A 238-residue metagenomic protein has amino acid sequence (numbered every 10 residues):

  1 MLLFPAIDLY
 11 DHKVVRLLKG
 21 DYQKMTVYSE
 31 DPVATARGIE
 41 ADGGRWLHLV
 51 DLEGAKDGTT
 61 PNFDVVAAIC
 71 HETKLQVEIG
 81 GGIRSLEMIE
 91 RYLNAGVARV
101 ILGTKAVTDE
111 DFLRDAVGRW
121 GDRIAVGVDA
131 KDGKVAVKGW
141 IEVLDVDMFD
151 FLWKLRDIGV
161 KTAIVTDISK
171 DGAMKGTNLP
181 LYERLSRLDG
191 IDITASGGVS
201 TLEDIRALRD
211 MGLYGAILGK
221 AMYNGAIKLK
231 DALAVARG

Functional and structural regions predicted by a protein language model:
D8, I39, L47, Y92 (+4 more regions): Conserved, mostly hydrophobic/aromatic
V15, K19-Q23, E90, V97-D171: Conserved anion-binding
W46-D64, T104, V165-K175: Glycine-rich, proline-tolerant flexible connector loops at the mouths of alpha/beta enzymes
H48-D51, E78, I101-L102, A125 (+2 more regions): Conserved beta-strand positions in the central sheet of alpha/beta enzyme cores
E53, P61-G118: Glycine/small-residue-rich loop that forms an oxyanion/phosphate-binding "nest" at active or ligand-binding sites
T60-A67, I141-D150, K175-E183: Charged helix-capping and loop-helix junction motifs
T73, V77-A98, P180-G215: Catalytic cores of alpha/beta
F112-R119, I124, R209, G215-L218 (+1 more regions): C-terminal helical cap(s) of enzyme catalytic domains, especially alpha/beta-barrels
